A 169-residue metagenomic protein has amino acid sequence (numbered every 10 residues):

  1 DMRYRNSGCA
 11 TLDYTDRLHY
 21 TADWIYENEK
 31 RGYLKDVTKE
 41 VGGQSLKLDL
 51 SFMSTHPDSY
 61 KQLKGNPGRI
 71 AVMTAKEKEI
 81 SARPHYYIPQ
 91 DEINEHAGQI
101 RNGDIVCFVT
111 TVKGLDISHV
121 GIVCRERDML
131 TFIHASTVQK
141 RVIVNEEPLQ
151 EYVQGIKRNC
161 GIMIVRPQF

Functional and structural regions predicted by a protein language model:
D1-R83, R101, C107, D128 (+1 more regions): Acidic/His-rich structured neighborhood in mature extracellular/periplasmic domains
H85-H96: Short alpha-helix capping/helix-loop boundary micro-motifs
N94-Q99, V112-L115: Short, surface-exposed secondary-structure edge patches
V106-F169: C-terminal soluble interaction/assembly domains
